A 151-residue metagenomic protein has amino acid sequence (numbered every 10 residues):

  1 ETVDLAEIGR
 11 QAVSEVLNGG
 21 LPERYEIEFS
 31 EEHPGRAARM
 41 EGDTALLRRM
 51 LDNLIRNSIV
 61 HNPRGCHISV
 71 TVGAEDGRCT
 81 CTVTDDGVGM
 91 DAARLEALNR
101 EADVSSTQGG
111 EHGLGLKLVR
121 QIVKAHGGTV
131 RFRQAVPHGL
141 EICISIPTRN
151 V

Functional and structural regions predicted by a protein language model:
E1, R39-G42: Conserved micro-motifs of the catalytic ATP-binding
L5, G89-A97: Short helix N-cap motif at coil->helix boundaries in the Bergerat
G19-E31: Short conserved segments within the C-terminal catalytic ATPase subdomain
S58-I59: Short helix-loop "hinge" at the ATP-lid/N-box region of the Bergerat-fold HATPase_c
G65-G77: Short beta-strand/loop element within the Bergerat-fold HATPase_c
D85: Acidic ATP/Mg2+-coordinating residue in the GHKL
